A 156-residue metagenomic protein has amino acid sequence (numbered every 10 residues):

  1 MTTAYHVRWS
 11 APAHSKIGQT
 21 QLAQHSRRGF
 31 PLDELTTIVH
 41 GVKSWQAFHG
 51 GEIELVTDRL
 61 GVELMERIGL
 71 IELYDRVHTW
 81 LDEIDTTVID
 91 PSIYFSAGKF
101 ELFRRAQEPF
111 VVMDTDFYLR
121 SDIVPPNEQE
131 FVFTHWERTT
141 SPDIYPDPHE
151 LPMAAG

Functional and structural regions predicted by a protein language model:
M1-D85: N-terminal anchoring/stem segment of glycosyltransferases
E34-L35, I84-V112: A conserved donor-nucleotide-binding helix/loop in the catalytic core of Leloir-type glycosyltransferases
H40, S96-F100, R120: A generic local structural motif
F48-G51, R105-F110, N127-E130: Short glycine/proline-enriched coil/turn segments at helix->beta-strand junctions
E54-V56, V111-M113, F131-F133: Hydrophobic/aromatic beta-strand patches that form the interior of the parallel beta-sheet core in alpha/beta enzyme
L64-I71, F103, S121-E128: Short loop/helix-cap segments at secondary-structure boundaries that form the rim of catalytic
D114-Y118: The conserved acidic donor/metal-binding loop of glycosyltransferases
L119-A155: Conserved donor-nucleotide/metal-binding helix-loop-beta segment in metal-dependent transferases, i.e., the alpha-helix
